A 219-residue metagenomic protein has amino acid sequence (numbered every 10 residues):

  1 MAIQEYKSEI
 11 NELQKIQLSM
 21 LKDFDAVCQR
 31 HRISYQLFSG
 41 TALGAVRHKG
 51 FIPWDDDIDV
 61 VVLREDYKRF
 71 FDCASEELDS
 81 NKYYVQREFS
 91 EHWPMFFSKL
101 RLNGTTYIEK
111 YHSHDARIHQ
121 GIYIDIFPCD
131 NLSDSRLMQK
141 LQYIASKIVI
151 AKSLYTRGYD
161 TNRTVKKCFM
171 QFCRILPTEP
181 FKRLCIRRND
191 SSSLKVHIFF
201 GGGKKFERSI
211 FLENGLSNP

Functional and structural regions predicted by a protein language model:
A2-H31, A74-D134, A151-P219: Conserved catalytic core of two-metal-ion nucleotidyltransferases
D25-I58, Y67-K68: Active-site nucleotide-donor binding segment shared across nucleotidyl transfer reactions
V61-L63: Short hydrophobic/aromatic beta-strand micro-patches that form the beta-sheet surface supporting nucleotide- or nucleic
F71: A short local structural element in Rossmann-fold oxidoreductases
S135-L141: A short secondary-structure junction signal
A145-I148: A contiguous, mid-domain pocket- or channel-lining segment that forms the substrate-recognition surface
